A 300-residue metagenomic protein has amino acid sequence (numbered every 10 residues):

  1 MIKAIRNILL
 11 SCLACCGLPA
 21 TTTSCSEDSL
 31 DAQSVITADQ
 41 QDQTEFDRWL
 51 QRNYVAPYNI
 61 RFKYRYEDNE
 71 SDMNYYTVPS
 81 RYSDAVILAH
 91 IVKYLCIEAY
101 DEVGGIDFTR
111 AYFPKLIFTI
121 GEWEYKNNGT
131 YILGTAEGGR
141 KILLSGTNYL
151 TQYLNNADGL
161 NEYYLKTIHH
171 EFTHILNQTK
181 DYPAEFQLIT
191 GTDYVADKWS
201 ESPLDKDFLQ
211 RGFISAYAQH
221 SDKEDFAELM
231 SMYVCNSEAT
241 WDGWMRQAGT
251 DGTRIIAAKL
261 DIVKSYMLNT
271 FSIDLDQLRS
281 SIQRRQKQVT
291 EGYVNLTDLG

Functional and structural regions predicted by a protein language model:
I2-I5, C25-G104, T109, I255-G300: Acidic/polar, low-complexity intrinsically disordered N-terminal segments immediately downstream of a Sec signal
A20-S24: C-terminal motif of bacterial Sec signal peptides marking the signal peptidase cleavage site
V86-K141: Auxiliary, metal-adjacent structural segments of Zn-dependent hydrolase domains
Y100-F118, T179-K180, T240-A248, L275-S280: Surface-exposed patches in mature extracellular/periplasmic domains of secreted proteins
N148-T167: Short pre-active-site segment immediately N-terminal to the catalytic Zn-binding motif
E162-Y182: Active-site recognition of the HExxH zinc-binding catalytic motif
Q178-D197: Short acidic alpha-helical/loop segments enriched in Asp/Glu that coordinate divalent cations
Y194-K264, T270, Q288-L296: Metalloprotease/metallohydrolase-associated module, dominated by Zn2+-dependent proteases
